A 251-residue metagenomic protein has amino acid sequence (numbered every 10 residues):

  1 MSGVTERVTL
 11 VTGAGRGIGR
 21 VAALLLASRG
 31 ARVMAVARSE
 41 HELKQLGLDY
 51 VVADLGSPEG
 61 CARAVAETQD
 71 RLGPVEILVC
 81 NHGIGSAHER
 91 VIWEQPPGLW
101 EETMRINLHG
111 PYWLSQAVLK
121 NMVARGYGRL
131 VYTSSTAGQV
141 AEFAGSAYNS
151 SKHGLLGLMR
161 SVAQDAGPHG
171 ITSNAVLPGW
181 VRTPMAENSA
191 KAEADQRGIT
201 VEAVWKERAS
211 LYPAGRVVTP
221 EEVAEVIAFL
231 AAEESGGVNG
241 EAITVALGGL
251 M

Functional and structural regions predicted by a protein language model:
G15-R16: Conserved glycine-rich cofactor-binding loop
E89, V140, R216, A228 (+1 more regions): Short C-terminal tail/terminal secondary-structure segment of NAD(P)H-dependent dehydrogenase/reductase domains
E89-I92, P96-E101, R208: Substrate-binding pocket helix/loop in short-chain dehydrogenase/reductase
S115, S151, M159: Active-site helix of classical SDR
K120, Q164-D165, G236: Alpha-helical segment proximal to the catalytic Tyr-Lys
S135: Residue(s) in the substrate-gating loop at a strand-loop-helix junction that position the organic substrate next
G167, T172, V238-G240: Short, small/polar-rich loop/turn modules that mediate ligand/substrate recognition or access, typified
